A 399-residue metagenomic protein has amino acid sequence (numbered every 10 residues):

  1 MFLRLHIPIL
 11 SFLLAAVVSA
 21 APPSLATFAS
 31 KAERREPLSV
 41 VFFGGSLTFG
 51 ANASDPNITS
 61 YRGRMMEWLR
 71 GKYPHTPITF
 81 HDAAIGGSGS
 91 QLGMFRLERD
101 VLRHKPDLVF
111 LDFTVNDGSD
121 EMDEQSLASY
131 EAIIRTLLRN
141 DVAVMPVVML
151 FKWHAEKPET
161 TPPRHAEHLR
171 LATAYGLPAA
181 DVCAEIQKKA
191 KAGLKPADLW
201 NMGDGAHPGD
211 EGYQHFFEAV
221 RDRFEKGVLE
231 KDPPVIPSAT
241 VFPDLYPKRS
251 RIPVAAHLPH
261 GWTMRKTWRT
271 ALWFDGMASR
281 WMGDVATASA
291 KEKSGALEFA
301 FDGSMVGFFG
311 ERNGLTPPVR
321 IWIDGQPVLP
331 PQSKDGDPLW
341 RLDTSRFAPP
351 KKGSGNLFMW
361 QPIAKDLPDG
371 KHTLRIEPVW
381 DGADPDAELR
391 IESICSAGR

Functional and structural regions predicted by a protein language model:
H6-V17: Bacterial N-terminal signal peptides
A20-A83, R96-K105, V306-F308, Q326-P327 (+1 more regions): Serine-esterase "nucleophile elbow" of acetyl-processing enzymes
F43, A51-P56, L92-F95, D120-E124 (+3 more regions): Short, solvent-exposed loop/turn and secondary-structure capping segments
S46-F49, I85-Q91, T114-D120, A143 (+3 more regions): Solvent-exposed loop/turn segments at secondary-structure junctions within structured extracellular/periplasmic domains
I85, S90-L108, G118-S126: Catalytic-core regions of hydrolytic enzymes
D112, N116, I133-L169: Active-site segments of SGNH/GDSL-like serine hydrolases that catalyze O-acetyl group transfer/hydrolysis on lipids
W153-R251: Catalytic His-Asp segment of secreted/periplasmic serine-dependent ester chemistry enzymes
G203, D210, Q214-R399: Conserved catalytic region of serine esterases and O-acyltransferases that act on ester linkages in lipids
